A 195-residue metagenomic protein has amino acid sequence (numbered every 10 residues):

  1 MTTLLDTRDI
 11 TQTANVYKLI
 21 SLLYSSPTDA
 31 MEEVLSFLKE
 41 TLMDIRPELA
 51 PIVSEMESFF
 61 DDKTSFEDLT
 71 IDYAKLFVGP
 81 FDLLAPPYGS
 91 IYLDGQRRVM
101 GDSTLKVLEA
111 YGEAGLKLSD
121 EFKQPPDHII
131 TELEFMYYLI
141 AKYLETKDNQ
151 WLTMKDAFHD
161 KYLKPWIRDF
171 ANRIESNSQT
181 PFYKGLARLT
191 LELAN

Functional and structural regions predicted by a protein language model:
M1-N195: Surface/interface-facing alpha-helical segments and adjacent flexible terminal/loop regions used for partner/assembly
